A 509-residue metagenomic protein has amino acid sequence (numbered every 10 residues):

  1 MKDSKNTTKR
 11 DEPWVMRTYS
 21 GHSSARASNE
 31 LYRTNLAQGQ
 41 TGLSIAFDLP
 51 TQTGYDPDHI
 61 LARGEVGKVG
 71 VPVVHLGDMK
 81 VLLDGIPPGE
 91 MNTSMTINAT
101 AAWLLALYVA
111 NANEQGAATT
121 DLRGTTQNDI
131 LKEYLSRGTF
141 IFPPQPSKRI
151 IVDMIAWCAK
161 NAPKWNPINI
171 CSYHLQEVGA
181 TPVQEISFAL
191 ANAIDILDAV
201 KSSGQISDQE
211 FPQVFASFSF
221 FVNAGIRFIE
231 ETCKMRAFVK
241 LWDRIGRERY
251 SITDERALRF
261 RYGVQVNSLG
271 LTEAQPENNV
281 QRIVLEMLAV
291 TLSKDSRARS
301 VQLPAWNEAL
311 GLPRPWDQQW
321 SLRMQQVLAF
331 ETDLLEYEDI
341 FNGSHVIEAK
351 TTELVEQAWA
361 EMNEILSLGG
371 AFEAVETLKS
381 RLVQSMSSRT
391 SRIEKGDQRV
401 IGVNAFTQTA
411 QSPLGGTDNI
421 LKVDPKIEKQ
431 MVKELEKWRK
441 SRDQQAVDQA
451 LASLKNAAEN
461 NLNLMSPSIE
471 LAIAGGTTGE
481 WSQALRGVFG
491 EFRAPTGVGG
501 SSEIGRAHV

Functional and structural regions predicted by a protein language model:
M1, R314-P315, Q319-Q326, F330-R506: Flexible, glycine-rich loop/tail regions that form catalytic "lids" or insertion modules at the edges of active sites
M1-E231, R249-I252, R256-Q265, T291 (+3 more regions): Catalytic alpha/beta active-site cores
D11, D58-A62, P88-G89, L131-E133 (+10 more regions): Short acidic (Asp/Glu) and glycine-rich catalytic loops that position anionic groups and cofactors
G39, H75, G116, W242 (+4 more regions): Conserved, mostly hydrophobic/aromatic
R63-K68, K132-F142, L175-G179, V222-R227 (+6 more regions): Short beta-alpha connecting loops at secondary-structure transitions that line or flank enzyme active sites
V74, I97-T100, A112, R137-C158 (+8 more regions): Phosphate/diphosphate-binding loops
Q213-V214, I252-V266, A274-N307, P313-L334 (+4 more regions): Flexible glycine/proline-rich, aromatic-decorated loop/lid segments
